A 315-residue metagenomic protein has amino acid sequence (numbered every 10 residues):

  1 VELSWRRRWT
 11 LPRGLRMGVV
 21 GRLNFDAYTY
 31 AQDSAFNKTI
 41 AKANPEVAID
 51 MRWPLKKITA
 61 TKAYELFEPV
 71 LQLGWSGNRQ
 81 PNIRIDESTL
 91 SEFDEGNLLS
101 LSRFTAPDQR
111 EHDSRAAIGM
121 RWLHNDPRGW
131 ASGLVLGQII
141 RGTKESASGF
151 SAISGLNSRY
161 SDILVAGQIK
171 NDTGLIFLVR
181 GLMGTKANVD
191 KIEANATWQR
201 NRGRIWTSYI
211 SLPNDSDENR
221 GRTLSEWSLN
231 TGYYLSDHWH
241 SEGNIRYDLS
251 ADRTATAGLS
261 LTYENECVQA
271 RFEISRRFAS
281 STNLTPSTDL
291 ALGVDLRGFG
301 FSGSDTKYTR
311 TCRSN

Functional and structural regions predicted by a protein language model:
V1-D248, D252-N315: Outer-membrane beta-barrel translocator/pore domains, especially the C-terminal barrels of Gram-negative outer-membrane
